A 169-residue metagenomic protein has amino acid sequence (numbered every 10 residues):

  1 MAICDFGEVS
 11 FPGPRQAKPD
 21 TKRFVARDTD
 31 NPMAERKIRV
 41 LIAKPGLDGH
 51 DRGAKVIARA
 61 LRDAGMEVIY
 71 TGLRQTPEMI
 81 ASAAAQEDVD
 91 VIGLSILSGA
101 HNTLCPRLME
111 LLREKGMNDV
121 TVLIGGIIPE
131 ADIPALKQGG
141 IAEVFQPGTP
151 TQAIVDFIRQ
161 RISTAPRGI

Functional and structural regions predicted by a protein language model:
S10-F11: Serine residues within intrinsically disordered or low-complexity segments
D20-P32: Short, Lys/Arg-enriched N-terminal segments with co-localized hydrophobic residues within the first ~10-30 amino acids
A54-D156, S163-T164: Cofactor-cradling patches in redox/metallo enzymes
